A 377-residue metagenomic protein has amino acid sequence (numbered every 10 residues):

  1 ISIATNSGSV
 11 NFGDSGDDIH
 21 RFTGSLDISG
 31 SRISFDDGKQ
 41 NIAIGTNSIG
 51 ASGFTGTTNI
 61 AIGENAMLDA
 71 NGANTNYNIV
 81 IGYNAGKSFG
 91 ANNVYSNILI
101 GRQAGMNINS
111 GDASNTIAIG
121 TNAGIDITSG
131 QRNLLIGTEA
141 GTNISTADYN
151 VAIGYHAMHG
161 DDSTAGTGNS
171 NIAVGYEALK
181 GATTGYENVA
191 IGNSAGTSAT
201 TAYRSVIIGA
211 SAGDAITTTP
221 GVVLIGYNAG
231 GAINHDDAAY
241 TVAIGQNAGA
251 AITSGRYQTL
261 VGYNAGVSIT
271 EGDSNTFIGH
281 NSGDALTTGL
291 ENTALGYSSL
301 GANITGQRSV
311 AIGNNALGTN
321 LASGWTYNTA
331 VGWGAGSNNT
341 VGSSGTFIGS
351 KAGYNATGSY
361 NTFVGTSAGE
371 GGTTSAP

Functional and structural regions predicted by a protein language model:
I1-S31: A signal for long, low-complexity, Ser/Thr/Asn-enriched, surface-exposed stalk/shaft and domain-boundary segments
T23-P377: Glycine- and small/polar-enriched repetitive beta-structure motifs of secreted/surface proteins
